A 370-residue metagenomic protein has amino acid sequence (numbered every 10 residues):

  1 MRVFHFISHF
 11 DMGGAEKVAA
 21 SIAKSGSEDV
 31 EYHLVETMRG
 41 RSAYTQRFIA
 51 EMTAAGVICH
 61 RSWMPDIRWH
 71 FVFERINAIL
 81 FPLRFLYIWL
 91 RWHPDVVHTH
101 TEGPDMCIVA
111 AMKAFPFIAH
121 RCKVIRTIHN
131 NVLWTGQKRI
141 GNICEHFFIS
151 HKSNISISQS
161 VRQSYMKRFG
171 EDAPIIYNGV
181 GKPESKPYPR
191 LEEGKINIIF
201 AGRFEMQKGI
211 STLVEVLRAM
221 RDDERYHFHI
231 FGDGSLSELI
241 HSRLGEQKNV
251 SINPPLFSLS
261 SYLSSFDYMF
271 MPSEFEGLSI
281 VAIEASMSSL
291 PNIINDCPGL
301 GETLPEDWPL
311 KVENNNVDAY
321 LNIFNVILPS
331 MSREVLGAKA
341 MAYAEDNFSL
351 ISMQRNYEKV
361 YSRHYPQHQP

Functional and structural regions predicted by a protein language model:
H5-V72, M166, G234-L236: N-terminal strand-loop element at the rim of the active site of nucleotide-sugar-dependent glycosyltransferases
G13-K24, I196, F200-A219, S235-E238 (+2 more regions): A conserved mid-protein helix/loop that constitutes part of the nucleotide-sugar donor-binding site
T99-D105, I128: Short His-centered aromatic/hydrophobic patch
I149-S185: Donor nucleotide-sugar binding/catalytic pocket of nucleotide-sugar-dependent glycosyltransferases
P255, E274: Aromatic "clamp/platform" in nucleotide-sugar-dependent glycosyltransferases that forms part of the donor/acceptor
P291-I294: Short hydrophobic beta-strand element within catalytic cores of glycosyltransferases and related nucleotide-activated
E306-D318, V326-M331: Conserved acidic donor-binding segment of nucleotide-sugar-dependent glycosyltransferases
S332-N347, M353-K359: A short, well-ordered alpha-helix in the C-terminal region of glycosyltransferases
